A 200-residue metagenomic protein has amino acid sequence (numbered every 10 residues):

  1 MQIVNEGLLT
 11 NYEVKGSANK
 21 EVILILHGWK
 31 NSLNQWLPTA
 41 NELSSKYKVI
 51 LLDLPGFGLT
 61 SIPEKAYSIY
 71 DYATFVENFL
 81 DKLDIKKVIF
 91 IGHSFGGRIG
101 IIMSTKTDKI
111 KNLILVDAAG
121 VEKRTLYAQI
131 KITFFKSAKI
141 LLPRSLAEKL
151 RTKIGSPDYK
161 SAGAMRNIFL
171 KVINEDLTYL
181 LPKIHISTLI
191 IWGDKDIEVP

Functional and structural regions predicted by a protein language model:
N5-K15: A short loop-to-beta-strand scaffold at the N-terminal edge of the catalytic core in hydrolase folds
E13, L51-I91: Active-site loop/oxyanion-hole signature of alpha/beta-hydrolase fold enzymes
E13-L59: Conserved HGGG/HGGXW glycine-rich cap/lid loop of the alpha/beta-hydrolase fold
G28-S32, S94, A119: Active-site glycine-rich loops that stabilize anionic/oxyanionic intermediates across multiple enzyme folds
D53, I89, K111-I114, P182: Residue in the alpha/beta-hydrolase core beta-strand immediately N-terminal to the catalytic nucleophile
K65, R98-R144: Flexible "cap/lid" loop of the alpha/beta hydrolase fold
R151-Y179: Hydrophobic, aromatic-rich cap/lid helix
K183-I184, I190-W192, D196: Short beta-strand/loop motif that positions the catalytic acidic residue of the alpha/beta-hydrolase fold
